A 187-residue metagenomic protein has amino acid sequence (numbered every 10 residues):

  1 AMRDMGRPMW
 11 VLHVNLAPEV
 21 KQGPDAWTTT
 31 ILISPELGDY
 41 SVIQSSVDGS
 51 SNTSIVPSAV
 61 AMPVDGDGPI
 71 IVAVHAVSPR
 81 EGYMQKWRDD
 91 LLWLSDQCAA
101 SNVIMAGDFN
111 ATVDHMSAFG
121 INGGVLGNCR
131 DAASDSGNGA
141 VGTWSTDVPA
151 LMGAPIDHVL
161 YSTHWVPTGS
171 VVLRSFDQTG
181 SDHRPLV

Functional and structural regions predicted by a protein language model:
A1-D4, P185-V187: Short, intrinsically disordered, charge-balanced linker/junction segments flanking boundaries in proteins
M2-G68, V74-A76: Structured beta-strand-rich core segments of catalytic domains in phosphoester-bond hydrolases
R3-P8, D89-D90, G120-V125: Glycine-rich, phosphate-binding/catalytic loops in enzymes
W10-P18, V42-D48, S54-P57, W87-L92 (+2 more regions): N-terminal post-signal-peptidase region of extra-cytosolic proteins
V74, G107-D108: Active-site flanking residues adjacent to catalytic metal/cofactor-binding acidic residues
E81-K86: Solvent-exposed, non-transmembrane alpha-helical starts
W87-A106: His/acidic metal-ligating clusters that form di-metal
S101-N102, A111-V187: Metal-dependent phosphoester-hydrolase catalytic domains
